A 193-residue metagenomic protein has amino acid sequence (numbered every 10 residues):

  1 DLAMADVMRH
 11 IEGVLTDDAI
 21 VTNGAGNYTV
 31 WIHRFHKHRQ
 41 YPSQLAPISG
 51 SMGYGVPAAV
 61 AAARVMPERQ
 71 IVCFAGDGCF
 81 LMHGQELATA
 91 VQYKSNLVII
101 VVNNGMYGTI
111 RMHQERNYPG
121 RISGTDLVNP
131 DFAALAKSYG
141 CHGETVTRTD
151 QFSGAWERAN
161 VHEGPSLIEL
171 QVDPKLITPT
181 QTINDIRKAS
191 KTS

Functional and structural regions predicted by a protein language model:
D1-M66: Active-site diphosphate/adenylate-binding microenvironment
I11, V21-N23, A61, D77 (+4 more regions): Buried hydrophobic positions in well-ordered alpha/beta secondary-structure cores of metabolic enzymes
T29-V30, S51-G53, F80-L81, G105-T109 (+1 more regions): Short gly/pro/ser/thr-enriched loop/turn and capping motifs at secondary-structure boundaries
I32-K37, P57, G84-E86, T109-Q114 (+1 more regions): Short acidic, glycine/serine/threonine-rich loops at helix termini
H38-S43, H113-R121, K188-A189: Short glycine/proline- and charge-enriched loop/turn segments that cap or connect secondary-structure elements
V65-P130: Conserved thiamine diphosphate
Q114-A155: Conserved thiamine diphosphate
T149-S193: Glycine/aspartate-rich loop-and-adjacent alpha/beta segment that forms the canonical ThDP
